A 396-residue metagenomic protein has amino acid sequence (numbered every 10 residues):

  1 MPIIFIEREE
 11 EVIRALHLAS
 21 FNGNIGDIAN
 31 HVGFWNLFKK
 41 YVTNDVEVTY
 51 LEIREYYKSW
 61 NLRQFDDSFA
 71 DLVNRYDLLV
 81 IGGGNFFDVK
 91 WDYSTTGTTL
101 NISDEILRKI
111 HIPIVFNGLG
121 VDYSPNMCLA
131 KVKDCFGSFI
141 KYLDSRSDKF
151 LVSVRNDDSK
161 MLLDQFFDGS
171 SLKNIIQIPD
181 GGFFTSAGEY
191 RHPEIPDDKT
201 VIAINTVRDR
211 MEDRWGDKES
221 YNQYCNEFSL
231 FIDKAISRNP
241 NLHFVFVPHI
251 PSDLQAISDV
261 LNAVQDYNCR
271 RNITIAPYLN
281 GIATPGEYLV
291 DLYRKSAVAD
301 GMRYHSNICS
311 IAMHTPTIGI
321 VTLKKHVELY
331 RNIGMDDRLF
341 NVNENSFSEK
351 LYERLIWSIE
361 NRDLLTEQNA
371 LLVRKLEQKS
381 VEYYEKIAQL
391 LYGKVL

Functional and structural regions predicted by a protein language model:
M1-L396: Active-site anion-handling motifs in enzyme catalytic cores
